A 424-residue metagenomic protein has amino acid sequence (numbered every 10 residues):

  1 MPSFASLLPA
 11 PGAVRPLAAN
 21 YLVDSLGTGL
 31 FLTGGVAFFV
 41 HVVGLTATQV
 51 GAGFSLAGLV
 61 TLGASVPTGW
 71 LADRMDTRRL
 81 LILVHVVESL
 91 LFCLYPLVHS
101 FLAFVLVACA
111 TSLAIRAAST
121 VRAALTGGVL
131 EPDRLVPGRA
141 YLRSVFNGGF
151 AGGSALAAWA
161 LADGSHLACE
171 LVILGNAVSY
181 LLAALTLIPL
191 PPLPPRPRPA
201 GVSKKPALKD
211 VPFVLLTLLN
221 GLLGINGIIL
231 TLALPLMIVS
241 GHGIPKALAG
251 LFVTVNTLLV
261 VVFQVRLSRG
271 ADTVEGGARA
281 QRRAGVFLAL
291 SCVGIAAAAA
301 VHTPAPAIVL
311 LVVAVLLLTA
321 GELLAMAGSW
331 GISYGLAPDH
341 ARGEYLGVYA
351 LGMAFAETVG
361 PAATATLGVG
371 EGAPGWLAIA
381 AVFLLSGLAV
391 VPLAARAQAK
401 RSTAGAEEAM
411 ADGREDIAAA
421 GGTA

Functional and structural regions predicted by a protein language model:
M1-R15, L190-L223, G413-A424: Juxtamembrane intracellular "pre-TM" segments in multi-pass secondary transporters
F4-G58, P212-N256: Helix-loop boundary and gating motifs at the non-cytosolic
L62-H99: Conserved MFS/SLC helix-loop-helix module at the cytosolic interface between two early adjacent transmembrane helices
G63-D76, L161, V262-Q281: Helix-to-loop junctions at the C-terminal end of transmembrane segments in multipass secondary transporters
R79-L94, A177, R279-I295: Structural signature of the two symmetry-related core transmembrane helices
V107-G148: Cytoplasmic helix-loop-helix junction between adjacent transmembrane helices in 12-TM secondary transporters
A158, V178-R196, A389-L393: C-terminal membrane-cytosol helix-exit motif in multi-pass small-molecule transporters
R279-M326: C-terminal transmembrane helical hairpin of 12-TM major facilitator-type secondary transporters
